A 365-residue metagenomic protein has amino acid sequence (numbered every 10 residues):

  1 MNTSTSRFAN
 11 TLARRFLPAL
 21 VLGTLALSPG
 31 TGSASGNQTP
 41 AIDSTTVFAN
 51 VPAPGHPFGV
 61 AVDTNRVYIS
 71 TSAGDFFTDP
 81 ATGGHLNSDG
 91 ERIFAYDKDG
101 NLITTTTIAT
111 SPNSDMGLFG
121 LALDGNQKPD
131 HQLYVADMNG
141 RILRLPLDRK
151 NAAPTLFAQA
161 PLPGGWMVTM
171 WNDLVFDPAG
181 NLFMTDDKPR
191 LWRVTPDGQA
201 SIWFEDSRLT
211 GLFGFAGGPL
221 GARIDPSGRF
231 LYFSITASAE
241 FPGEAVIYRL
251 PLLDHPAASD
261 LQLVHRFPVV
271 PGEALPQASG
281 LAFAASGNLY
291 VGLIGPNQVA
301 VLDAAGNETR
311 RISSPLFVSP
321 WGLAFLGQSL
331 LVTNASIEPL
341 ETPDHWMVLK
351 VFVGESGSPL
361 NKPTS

Functional and structural regions predicted by a protein language model:
N37-A53: A short helix->beta-strand "capping" segment at the edge of beta-propeller domains
T46-A49, I103-A109, A153-P161, S201-S207 (+3 more regions): Beta-propeller fold detector
A49-T82, N87-D89: Beta-strand-rich domains and repeat architectures in extracellular enzymes and scaffolds, especially beta-propellers
P52-T64, G90, T110-Q132, L162-K188 (+6 more regions): Beta-rich, blade/repeat-based domains predominating in secreted/periplasmic proteins but also intracellular
G74-T78, K128, G140-R141, P189-R190 (+3 more regions): Short glycine/acidic-enriched loop and turn motifs that connect beta-strands
P80-G84, D89-F94, R141-L143, R190-W192 (+3 more regions): A short loop-to-beta-strand structural motif that recurs across blades of beta-propeller domains
L145-K150, R249-A257, V353-S358: Short loop/turn segments immediately following beta-strands, especially the blade-tip and inter-blade linker loops
G322-S365: Blade-level signature of beta-propeller repeat domains, shared across WD40, Kelch, NHL, RCC1 and BNR/Asp-box propellers
